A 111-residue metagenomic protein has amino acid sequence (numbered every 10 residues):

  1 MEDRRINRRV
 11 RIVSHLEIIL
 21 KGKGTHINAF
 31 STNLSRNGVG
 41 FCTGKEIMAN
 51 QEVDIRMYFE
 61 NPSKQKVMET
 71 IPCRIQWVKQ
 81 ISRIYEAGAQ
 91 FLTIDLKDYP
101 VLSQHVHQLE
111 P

Functional and structural regions predicted by a protein language model:
M1-L34, H107-P111: N-terminal helix initiation/capping motif
K21, R36, V78-R83: Short, conserved beta-turn/loop elements at beta-strand boundaries and strand-helix junctions
F30, P72-R74, Q90: Residues located in well-ordered beta-strands
N33, I75-K79, T93: A residue-level detector for short acidic-glycine micro-motifs
E60-T70: Short, Lys/Arg- and Gly-enriched loop/turn segments at beta-strand edges
S82-P111: C-terminal output/interaction extensions
